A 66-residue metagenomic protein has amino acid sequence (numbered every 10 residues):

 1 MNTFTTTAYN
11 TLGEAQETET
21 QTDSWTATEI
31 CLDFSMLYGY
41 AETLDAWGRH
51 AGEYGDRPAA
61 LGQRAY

Functional and structural regions predicted by a protein language model:
M1-A15: Short aromatic-glycine-(Arg/Gly/Cys) micro-motifs in beta-strand/loop hairpins
Y9-N10, Q21, E53-R57: Secondary-structure transition/turn motif
L12, T22-W47: A short, charged, amphipathic alpha-helix used as a generic interaction element across diverse proteins
G13-E19, H50-A51: Surface-exposed loop/edge segments in extracytoplasmic proteins
M36-Y66: Short, mixed-charge low-complexity intrinsically disordered segments
